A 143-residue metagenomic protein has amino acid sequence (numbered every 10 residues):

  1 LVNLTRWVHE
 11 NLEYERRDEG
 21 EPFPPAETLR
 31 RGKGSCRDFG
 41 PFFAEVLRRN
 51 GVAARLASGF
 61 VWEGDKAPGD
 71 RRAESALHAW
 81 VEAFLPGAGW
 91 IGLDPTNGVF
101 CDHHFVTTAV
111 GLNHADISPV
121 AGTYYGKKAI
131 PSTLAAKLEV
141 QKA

Functional and structural regions predicted by a protein language model:
L1-G34, F42, R49-N50, L112-H114 (+2 more regions): Secondary-structure boundary elements
R6, D38-K128: Hydrophobic/aromatic-rich core segments of domains that either
